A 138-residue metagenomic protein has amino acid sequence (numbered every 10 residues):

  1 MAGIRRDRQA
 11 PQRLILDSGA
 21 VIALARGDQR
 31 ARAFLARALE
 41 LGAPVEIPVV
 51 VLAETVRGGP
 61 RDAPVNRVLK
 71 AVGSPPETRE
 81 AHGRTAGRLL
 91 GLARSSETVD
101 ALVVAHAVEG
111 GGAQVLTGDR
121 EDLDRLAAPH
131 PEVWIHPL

Functional and structural regions predicted by a protein language model:
M1-I47, V56-G73: Short, well-structured N-terminal submotif of metal-dependent ribonuclease cores
M1-Q9, G110-L138: Acidic, PIN/NYN-like endoribonuclease modules and their adjacent C-terminal/linker elements
L16-D17, I47-P48, S96-E97, H130-L138: Histidine- and aromatic-rich ligand-binding microenvironments
A20-V21, V51, H82, L102-V103 (+1 more regions): Alpha-helix capping/helix-boundary segments
I47, E77, T98, T117-G118: Short beta-strand scaffold positions
E54, P64, T85, R125-L126: Phosphate- and divalent-cation-binding pockets in alpha/beta enzyme and binding domains that engage nucleotide-derived
T55, E97-Q114: Acidic, metal-associated active-site segment
V72-A93: Acidic catalytic patch
